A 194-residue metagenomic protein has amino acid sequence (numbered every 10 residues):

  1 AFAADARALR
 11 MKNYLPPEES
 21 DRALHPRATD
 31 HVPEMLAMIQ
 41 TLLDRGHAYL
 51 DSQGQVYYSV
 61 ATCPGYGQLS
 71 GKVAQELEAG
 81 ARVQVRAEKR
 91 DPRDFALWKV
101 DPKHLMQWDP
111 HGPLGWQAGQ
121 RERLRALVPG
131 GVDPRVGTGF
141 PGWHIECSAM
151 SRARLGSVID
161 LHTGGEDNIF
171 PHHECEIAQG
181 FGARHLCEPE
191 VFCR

Functional and structural regions predicted by a protein language model:
A1-R22: N-terminal, positively charged nucleic-acid-binding surface of large information/translation enzymes
R10, P17, P33-R194: Alpha-helical recognition segments enriched in aromatics with Gly/Pro capping that present substrate-recognition
R22-A23, E190: Short, conserved active-site loop motifs that form the nucleotide-linked donor/cofactor pocket
R27: Active-site acidic/histidine clusters and adjacent loop/turn architecture that either coordinate catalytic ions
